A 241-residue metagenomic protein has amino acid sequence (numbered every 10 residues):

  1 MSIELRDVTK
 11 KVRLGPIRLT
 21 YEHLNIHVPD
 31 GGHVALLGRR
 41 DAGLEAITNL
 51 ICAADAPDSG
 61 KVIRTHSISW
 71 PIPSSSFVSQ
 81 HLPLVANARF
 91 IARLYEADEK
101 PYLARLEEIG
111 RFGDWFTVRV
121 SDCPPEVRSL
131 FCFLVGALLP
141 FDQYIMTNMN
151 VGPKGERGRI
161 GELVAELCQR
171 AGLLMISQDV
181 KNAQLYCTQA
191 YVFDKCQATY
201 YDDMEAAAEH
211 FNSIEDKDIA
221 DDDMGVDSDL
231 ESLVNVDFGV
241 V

Functional and structural regions predicted by a protein language model:
M1-G31, A35: A short, flexible loop at the N-terminus of ABC-type nucleotide-binding domains that lies
M1-L14, V226-V241: ABC-family P-loop ATPase nucleotide-binding domain
K11-G15, S67-G158, E162: ABC-family P-loop ATPase nucleotide-binding domains
D30-R93: ABC ATPase nucleotide-binding domain signature region
V62-R64, A137-L139, A165-Q169: Conserved catalytic network of the ASCE P-loop NTPase/AAA+ motor domain
T147, Q178, Y186-A206, F211: H-loop (His-switch) and adjacent beta-strand-loop-beta switch element of ABC-type ATPase nucleotide-binding domains
G155-E156, I160-V180: Conserved catalytic loops of ABC-family nucleotide-binding domains
Q197-L233: Conserved beta-strand-loop-alpha-helix hinge in the C-terminal portion of ABC ATPase nucleotide-binding domains
